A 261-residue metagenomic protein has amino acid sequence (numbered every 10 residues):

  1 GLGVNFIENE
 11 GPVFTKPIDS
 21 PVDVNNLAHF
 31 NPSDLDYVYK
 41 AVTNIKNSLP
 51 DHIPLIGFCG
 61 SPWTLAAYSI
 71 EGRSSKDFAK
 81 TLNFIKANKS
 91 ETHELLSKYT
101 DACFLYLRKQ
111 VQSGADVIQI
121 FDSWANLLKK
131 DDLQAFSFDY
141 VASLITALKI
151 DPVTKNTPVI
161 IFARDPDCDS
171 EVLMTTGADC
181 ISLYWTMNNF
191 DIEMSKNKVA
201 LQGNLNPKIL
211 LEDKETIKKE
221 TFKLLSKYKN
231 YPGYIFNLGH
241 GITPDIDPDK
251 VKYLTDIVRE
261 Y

Functional and structural regions predicted by a protein language model:
G1-E10: Glycine-rich loop at the start of a catalytic domain that most often binds anionic cofactors/ligands
G1-L2, P17, A66-I70: Short, conserved acidic/polar surface loops in the N-terminal third of protein domains
N9-S48: A gly/proline- and charged-residue-enriched helix-loop-helix capping module
D34-Y261: Active-site loop segments of alpha/beta catalytic cores
